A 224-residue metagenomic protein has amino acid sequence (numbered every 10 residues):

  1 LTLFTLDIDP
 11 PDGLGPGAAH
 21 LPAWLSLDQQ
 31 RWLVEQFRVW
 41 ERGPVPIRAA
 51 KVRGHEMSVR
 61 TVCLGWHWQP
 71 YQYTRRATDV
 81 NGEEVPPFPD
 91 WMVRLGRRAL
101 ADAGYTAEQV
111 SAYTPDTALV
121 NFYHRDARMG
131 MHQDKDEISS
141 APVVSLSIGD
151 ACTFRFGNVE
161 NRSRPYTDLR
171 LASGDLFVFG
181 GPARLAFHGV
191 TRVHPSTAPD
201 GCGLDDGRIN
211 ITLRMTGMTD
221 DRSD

Functional and structural regions predicted by a protein language model:
L1-D224: Non-heme Fe(II) oxygenase metal-center motifs and adjacent flexible, charged/small-residue loops
